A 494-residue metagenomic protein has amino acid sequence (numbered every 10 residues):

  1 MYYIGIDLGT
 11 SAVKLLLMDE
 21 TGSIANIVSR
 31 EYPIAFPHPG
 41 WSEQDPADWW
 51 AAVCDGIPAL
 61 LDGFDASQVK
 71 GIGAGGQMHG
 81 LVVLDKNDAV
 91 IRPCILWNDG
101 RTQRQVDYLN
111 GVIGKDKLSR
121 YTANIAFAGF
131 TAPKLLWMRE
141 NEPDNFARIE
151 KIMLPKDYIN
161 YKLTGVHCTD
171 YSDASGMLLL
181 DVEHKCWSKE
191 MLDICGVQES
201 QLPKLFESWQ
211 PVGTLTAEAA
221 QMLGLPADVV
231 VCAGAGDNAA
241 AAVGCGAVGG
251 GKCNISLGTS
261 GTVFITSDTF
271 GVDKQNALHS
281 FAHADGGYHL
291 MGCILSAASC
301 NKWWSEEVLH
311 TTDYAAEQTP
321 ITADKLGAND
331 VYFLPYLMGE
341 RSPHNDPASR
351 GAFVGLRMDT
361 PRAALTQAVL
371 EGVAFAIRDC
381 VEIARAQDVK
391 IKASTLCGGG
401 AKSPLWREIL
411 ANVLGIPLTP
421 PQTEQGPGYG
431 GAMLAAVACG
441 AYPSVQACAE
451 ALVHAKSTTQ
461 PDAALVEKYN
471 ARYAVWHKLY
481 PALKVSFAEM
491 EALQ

Functional and structural regions predicted by a protein language model:
M1-R92, R120, R148, A220-Q221 (+3 more regions): N-terminal glycine/serine-rich phosphate-binding loop of ATP-dependent small-molecule kinases, especially carbohydrate
I4-G5, Q103, N110-F127, P133-C168 (+4 more regions): Active-site core segments that coordinate phosphate-bearing ligands/cofactors across diverse enzyme families
L15, L81-L84, P93, I265-T266 (+2 more regions): Short glycine-/acidic-enriched loop or helix-start segments at secondary-structure transitions that form or flank
G22, D45, I72, D99 (+3 more regions): Residue-level signal for inorganic ion chemistry
N26-R30, P203, S457: Structural signal for short hydrophobic segments within the conserved structured cores of catalytic domains across
P58-W97, I125-T131, N160-D181, K204-E207 (+1 more regions): Short beta-strand-loop/turn "lid" adjacent to the catalytic site in phosphate-handling enzymes
R92-V106, P421-Q422: Short, acidic/small-residue loops that bind anionic groups at enzyme active sites
